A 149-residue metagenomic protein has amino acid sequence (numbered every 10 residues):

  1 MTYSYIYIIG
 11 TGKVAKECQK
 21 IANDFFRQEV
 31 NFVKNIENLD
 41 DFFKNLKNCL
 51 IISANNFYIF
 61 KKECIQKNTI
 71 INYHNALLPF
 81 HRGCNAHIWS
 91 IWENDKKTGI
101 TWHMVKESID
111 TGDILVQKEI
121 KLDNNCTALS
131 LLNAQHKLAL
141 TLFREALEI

Functional and structural regions predicted by a protein language model:
M1-I149: One-carbon transfer enzymes
